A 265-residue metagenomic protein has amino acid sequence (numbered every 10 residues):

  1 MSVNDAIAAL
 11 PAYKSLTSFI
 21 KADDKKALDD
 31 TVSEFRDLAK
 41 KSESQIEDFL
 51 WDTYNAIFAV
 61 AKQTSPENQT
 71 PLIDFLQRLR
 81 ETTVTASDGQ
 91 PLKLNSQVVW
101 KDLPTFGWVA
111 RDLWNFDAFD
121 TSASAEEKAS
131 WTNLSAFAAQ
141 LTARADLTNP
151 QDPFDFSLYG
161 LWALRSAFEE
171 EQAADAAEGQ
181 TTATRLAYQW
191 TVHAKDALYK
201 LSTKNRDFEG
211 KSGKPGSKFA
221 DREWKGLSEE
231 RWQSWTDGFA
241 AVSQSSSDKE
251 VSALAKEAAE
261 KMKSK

Functional and structural regions predicted by a protein language model:
S2-G226, M262: Eukaryote-skewed repeat-based solenoidal scaffolds used as protein-protein interaction platforms, primarily
R231-K265: Eukaryotic acidic, Ser/Thr-rich intrinsically disordered low-complexity regions
